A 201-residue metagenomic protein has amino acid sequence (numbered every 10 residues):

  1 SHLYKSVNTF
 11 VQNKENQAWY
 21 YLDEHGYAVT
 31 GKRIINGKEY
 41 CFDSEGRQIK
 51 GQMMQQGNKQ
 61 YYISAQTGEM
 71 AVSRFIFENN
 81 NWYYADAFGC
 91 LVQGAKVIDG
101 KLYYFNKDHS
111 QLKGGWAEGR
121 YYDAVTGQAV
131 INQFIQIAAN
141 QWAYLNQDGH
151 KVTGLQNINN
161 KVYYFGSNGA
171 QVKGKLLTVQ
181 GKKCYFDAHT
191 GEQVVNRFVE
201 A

Functional and structural regions predicted by a protein language model:
S1-A201: Extracellular adhesion/carbohydrate-binding repeat motifs centered on closely spaced tryptophans
